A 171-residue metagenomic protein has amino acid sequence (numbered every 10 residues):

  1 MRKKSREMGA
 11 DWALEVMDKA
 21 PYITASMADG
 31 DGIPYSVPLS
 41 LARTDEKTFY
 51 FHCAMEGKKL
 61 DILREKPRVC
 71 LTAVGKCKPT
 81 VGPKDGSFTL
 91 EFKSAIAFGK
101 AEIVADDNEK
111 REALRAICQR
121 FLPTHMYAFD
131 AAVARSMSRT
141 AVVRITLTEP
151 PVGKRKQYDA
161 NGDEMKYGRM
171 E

Functional and structural regions predicted by a protein language model:
R2-S5, K76-E171: Charged, gly/pro-rich active-site loop segments
R2-T24: Short, basic/aromatic recognition patches
A20-M55, L71: Short beta-strand segments
T24, Y50, C70, F98 (+1 more regions): Beta-strand secondary-structure signal
A28-G30, A54-E56, V74-K76, K100 (+1 more regions): Histidine- and/or cysteine-centered catalytic micro-motif in compact active-site loops
E46-K47, P67, T148: Beta-strand-connecting loop/turn residues
E56-L60, C70, K78-P79: Histidine-centered metal-chelating micro-motifs
L63-E65: Short nucleic-acid-contacting surface segments enriched for D/E, G, S/T with interspersed K/R
